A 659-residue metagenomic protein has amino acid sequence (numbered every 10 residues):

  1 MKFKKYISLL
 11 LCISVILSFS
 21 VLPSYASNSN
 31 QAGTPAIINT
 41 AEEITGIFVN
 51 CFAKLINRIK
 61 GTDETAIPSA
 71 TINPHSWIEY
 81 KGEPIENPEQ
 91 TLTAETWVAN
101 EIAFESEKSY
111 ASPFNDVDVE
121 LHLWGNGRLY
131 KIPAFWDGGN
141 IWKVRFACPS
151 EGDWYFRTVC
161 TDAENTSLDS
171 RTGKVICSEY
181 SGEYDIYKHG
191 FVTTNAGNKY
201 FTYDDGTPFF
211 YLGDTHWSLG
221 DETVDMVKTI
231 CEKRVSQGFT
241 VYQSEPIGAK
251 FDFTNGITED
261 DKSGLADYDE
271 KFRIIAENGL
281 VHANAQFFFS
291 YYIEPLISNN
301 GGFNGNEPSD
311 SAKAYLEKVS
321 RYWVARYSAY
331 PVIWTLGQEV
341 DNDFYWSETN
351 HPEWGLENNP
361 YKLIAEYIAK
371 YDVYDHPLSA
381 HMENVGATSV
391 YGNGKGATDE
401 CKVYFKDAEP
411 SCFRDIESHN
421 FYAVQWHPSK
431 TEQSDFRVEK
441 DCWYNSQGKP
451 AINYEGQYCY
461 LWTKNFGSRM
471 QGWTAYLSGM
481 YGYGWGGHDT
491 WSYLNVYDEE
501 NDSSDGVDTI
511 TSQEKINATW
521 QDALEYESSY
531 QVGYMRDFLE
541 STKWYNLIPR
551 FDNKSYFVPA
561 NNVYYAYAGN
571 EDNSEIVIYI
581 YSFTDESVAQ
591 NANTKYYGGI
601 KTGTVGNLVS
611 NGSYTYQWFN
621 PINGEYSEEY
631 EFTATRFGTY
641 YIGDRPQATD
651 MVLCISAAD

Functional and structural regions predicted by a protein language model:
L10-S18: Bacterial N-terminal signal peptides
L17-A41, C51-L55, I59: Sec-dependent signal peptide cleavage junction
I72-G127, I132-A134, K174-S181, V563-G569: Non-catalytic, glycine-rich low-complexity segments
P84-A94, S109-P113, A451, L461 (+2 more regions): Aromatic- and carboxylate-lined catalytic core of secreted/periplasmic carbohydrate-active enzymes
N100, W142-V144, G638-Y640: Short strand-edge motifs at loop-to-beta-strand transitions and within beta-strands of extracellular beta-rich domains
D118, A163, Y180, I186-F413: Active-site mouth of glycoside hydrolases
Y130-A196: Extended acidic/polar, glycine-enriched regions that form or flank non-catalytic beta-rich accessory modules
D375, A408-N501: Catalytic-core region of carbohydrate-active enzymes that cleave or remodel glycosidic bonds
